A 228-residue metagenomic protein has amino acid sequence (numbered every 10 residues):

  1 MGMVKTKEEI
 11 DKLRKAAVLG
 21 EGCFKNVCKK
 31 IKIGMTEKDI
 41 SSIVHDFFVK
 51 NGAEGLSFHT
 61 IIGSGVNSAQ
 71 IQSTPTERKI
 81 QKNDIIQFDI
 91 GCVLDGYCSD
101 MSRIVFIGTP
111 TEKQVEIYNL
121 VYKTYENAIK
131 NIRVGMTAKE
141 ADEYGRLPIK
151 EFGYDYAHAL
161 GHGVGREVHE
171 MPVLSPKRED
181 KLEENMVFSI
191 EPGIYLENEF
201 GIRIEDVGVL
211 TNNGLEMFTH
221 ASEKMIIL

Functional and structural regions predicted by a protein language model:
M1-L228: Active-site neighborhoods and metal-handling regions in enzymes and metal-associated proteins
